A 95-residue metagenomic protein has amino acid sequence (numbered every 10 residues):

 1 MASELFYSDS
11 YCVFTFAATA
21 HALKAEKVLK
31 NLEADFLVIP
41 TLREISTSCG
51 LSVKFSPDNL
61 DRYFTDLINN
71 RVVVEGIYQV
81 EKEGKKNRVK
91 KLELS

Functional and structural regions predicted by a protein language model:
M1, T47, R88-K90: Terminal low-complexity, poorly structured segments
M1-A34: N-terminal first-folded block
D9-C12, S48-L51, E75: Short, surface-exposed beta-edge/turn micro-motifs
T19, K30-I68: Amphipathic, hydrophobic secondary-structure cores in small proteins
K24-K30, K54, K82-K86, K90-K91: Context-gated lysine
D61-S95: C-terminal structural segments of small proteins and small subunits
